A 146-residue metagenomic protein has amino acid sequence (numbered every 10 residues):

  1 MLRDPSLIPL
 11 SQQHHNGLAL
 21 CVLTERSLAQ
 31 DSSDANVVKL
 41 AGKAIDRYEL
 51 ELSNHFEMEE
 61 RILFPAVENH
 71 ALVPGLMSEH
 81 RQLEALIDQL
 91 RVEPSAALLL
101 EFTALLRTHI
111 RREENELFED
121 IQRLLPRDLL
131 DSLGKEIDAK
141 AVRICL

Functional and structural regions predicted by a protein language model:
M1-L146: Small-residue-biased structural context
